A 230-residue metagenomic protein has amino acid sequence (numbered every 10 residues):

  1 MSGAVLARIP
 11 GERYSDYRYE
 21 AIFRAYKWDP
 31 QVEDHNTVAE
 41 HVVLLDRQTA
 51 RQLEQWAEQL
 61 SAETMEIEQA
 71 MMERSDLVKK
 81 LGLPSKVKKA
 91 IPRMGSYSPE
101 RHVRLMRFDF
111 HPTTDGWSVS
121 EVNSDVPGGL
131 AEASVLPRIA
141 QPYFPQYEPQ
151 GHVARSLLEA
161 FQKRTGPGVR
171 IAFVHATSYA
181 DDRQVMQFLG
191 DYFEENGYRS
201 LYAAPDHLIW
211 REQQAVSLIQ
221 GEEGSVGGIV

Functional and structural regions predicted by a protein language model:
M1-V230: Preference for protein termini
